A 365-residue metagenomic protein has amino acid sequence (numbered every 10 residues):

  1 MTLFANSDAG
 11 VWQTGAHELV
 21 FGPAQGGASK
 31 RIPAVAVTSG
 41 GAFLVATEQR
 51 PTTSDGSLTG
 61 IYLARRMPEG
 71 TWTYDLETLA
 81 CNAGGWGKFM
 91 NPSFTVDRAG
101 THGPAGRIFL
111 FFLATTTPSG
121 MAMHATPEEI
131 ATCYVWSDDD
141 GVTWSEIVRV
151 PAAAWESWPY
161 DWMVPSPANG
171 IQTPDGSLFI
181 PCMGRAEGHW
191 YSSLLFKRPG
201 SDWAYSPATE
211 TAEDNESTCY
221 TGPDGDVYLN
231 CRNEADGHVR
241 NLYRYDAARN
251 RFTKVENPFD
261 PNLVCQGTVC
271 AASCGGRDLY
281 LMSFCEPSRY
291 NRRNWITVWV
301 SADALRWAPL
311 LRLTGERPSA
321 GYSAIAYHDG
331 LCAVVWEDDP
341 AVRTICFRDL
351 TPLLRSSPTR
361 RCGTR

Functional and structural regions predicted by a protein language model:
L3-R365: Asp-box/BNR beta-propeller blade signature and adjacent active/binding-site loops in extracellular glycan-interacting
